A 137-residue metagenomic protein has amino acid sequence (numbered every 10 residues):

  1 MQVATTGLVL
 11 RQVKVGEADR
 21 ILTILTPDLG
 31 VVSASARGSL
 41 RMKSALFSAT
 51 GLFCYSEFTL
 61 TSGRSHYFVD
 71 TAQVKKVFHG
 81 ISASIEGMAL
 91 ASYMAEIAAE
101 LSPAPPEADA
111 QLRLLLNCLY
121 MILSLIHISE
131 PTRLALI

Functional and structural regions predicted by a protein language model:
M1-R113: A surface-exposed, charged beta-strand/loop segment in the N-terminal or early-internal portion of soluble proteins
S82, L123-I126: Short coil/turn residues that cap or connect secondary-structure elements
R113-L123: A long, hydrophobic alpha-helical segment
I126-I137: Single conserved hydrophobic/aromatic residue that forms the stacking wall/gate of nucleotide- or nucleobase-binding
